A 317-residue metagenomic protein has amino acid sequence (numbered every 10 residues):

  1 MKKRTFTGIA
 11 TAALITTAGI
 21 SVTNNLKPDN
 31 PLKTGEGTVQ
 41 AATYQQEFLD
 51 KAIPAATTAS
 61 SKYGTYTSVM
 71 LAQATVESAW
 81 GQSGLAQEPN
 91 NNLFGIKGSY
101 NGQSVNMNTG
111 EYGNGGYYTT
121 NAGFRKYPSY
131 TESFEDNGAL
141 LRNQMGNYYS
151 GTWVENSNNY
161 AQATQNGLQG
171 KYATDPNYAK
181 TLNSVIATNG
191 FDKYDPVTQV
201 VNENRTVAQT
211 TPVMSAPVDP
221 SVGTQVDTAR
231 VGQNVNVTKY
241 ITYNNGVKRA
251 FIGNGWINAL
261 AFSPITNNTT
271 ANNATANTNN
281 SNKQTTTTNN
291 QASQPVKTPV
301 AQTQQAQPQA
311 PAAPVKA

Functional and structural regions predicted by a protein language model:
M1-N24, T278-N280, A292, V296-T298 (+1 more regions): Classical N-terminal secretory signal peptides
K2-A208, P212-V213, N258: Catalytic cores of secreted/periplasmic lytic hydrolases that degrade extracellular macromolecules
T38-A41, Q199-R249, A261-N268, A276-T303 (+1 more regions): Beta-loop motif signature
Y112, Y243, I252: Acidic surface patches and DE-rich sequence motifs
A250-W256: Short, compositionally biased
